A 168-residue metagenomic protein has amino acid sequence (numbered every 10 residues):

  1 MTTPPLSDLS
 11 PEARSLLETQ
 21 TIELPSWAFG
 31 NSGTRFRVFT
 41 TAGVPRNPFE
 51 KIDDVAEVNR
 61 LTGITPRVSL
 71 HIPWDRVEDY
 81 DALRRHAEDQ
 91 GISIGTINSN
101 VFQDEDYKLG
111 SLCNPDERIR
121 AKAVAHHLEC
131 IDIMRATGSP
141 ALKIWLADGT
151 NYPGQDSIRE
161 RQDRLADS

Functional and structural regions predicted by a protein language model:
M1-P115, D132: Alpha/beta catalytic barrel-like cores
L6-L16, D106-S168: Active-site acidic/histidine proton-transfer and metal-coordination neighborhood in alpha/beta enzyme cores
